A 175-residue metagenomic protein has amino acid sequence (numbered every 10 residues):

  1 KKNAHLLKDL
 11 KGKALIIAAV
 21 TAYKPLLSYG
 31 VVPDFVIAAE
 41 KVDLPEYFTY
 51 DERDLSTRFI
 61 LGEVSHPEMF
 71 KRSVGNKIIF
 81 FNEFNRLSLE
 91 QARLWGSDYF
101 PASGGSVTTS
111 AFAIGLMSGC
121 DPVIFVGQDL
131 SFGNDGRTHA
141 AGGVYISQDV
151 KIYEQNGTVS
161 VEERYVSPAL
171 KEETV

Functional and structural regions predicted by a protein language model:
K1-V175: Metal-ion/cofactor- or nucleotide/acyl-coenzyme-handling active-site neighborhoods
